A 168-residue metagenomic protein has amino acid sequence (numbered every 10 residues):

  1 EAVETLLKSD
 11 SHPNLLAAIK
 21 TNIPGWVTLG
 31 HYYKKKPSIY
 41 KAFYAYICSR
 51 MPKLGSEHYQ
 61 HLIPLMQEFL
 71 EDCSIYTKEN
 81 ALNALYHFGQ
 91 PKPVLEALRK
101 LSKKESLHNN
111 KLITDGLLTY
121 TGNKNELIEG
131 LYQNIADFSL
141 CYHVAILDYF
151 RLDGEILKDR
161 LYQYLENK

Functional and structural regions predicted by a protein language model:
T5-L6, D10-K20, A42-L54, E79-F88 (+4 more regions): Structural detector for internal amphipathic alpha-helices that build alpha-solenoid repeat scaffolds
P13, K20-Y33, S56-L70, Q90-S102 (+2 more regions): Amphipathic alpha-helical scaffolding segments comprising HEAT/armadillo-like alpha-solenoid repeats
H31-C48, K53, E57-L65, T77-E79: Structured extramembrane domains adjacent to transmembrane segments
K36-S38, C73-I75, E105-N110, I135-S139 (+1 more regions): Short inter-helical turns and helix N-cap capping residues of alpha-solenoid HEAT/ARM repeat scaffolds
P37, L85, E129, I135 (+3 more regions): Generic intrinsically disordered, low-complexity segments enriched for polar/acidic and small residues
M66-A84, E96-G116: Long amphipathic alpha-helical scaffold regions
